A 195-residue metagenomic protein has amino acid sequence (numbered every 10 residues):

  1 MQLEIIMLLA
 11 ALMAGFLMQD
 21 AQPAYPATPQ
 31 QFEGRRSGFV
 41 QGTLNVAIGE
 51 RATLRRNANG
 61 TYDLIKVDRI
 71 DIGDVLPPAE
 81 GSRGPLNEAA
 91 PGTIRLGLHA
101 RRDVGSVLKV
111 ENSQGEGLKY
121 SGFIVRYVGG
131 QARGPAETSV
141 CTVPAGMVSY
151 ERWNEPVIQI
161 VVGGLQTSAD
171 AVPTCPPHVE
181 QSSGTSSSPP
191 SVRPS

Functional and structural regions predicted by a protein language model:
M1-M7: Bacterial N-terminal signal peptides that target proteins for export
L9-Q19: Hydrophobic h-region of N-terminal signal peptides that target proteins for export in Gram-negative bacteria
L17-G105, W153-S195: Membrane engagement elements in two modes
V107-K109, S121: Beta-strand secondary-structure signal
V110-E116: Asparagine-centered strand-capping/turn motif at beta-strand->loop junctions
L118-Q131: Short acidic, flexible loop segments centered on an aromatic residue
G134-A145: Solvent-exposed serine/threonine-rich low-complexity stretches and specific carbohydrate-binding patches
V148: Contiguous ligand/interfacial binding patches
